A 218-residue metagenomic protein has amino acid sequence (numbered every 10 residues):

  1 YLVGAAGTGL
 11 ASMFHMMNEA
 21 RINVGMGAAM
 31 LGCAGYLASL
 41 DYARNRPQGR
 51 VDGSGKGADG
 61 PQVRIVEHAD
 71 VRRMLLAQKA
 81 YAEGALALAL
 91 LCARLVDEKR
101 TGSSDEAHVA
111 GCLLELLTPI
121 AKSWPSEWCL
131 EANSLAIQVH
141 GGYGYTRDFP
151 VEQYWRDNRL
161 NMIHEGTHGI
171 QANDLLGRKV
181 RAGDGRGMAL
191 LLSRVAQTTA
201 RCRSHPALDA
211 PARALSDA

Functional and structural regions predicted by a protein language model:
Y1-L215: Internal glycine-rich alpha/beta core junctions
